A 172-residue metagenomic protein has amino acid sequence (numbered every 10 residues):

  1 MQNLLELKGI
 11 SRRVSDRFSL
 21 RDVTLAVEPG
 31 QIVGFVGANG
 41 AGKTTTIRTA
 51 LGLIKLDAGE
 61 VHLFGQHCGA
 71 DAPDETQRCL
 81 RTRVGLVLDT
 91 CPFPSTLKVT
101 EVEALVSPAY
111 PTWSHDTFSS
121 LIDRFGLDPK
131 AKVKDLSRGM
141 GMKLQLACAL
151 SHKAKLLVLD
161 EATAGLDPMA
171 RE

Functional and structural regions predicted by a protein language model:
V33-F35, I47: Short hydrophobic beta-strand immediately N-terminal to the Walker A/P-loop
A38-G42: Walker A (P-loop) phosphate-binding loop of ABC-type ATPase nucleotide-binding domains
L51: Helix-to-loop junction immediately C-terminal to a conserved catalytic motif
G59-A72, T76-L80: Conserved ABC transporter NBD signature motif
T82, L88-Q145: ABC-family P-loop ATPase nucleotide-binding domains
S151-K155: A short, proline-enriched helix->beta-strand linker immediately N-terminal to the Walker B motif in ABC-type P-loop
L157-E161, L166: Catalytic Walker B motif of ABC-type/P-loop ATPase nucleotide-binding domains
